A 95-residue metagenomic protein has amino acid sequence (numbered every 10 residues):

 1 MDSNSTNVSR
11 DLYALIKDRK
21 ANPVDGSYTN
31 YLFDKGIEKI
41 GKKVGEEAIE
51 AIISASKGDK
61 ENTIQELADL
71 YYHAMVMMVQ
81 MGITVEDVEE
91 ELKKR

Functional and structural regions predicted by a protein language model:
M1-L67, Y71-R95: Flexible "arm" and connector segments at domain edges
